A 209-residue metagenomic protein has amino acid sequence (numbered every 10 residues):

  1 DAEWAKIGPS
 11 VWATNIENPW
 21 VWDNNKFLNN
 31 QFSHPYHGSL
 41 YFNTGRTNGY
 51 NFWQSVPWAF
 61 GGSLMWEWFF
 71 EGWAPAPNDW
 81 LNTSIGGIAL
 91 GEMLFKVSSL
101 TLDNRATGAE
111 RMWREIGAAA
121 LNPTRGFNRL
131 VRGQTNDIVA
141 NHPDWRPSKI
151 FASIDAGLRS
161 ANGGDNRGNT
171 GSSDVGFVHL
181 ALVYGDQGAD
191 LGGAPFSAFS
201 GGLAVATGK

Functional and structural regions predicted by a protein language model:
A2-D23: Extracytosolic (periplasmic/ER-lumenal) interhelical loops and adjacent juxtamembrane/interface segments of multi-pass
N18-Y36: Interfacial helix-start motif at the membrane-water boundary
L28-N29, N43-W53, W68-P77: Extended, hydrophobic alpha-helical membrane-active domains that insert into or remodel lipid bilayers
Y36-H37, T44-W53, V183-D190: Short, solvent-exposed loop/edge-beta patches enriched in aromatic
H37-G38, F70-S99, G117, L121 (+1 more regions): Alpha-helical transmembrane segments that form the membrane-embedded catalytic/substrate-binding core of multi-pass
N51-G72, S84-I88: Small-polar-interrupted transmembrane alpha-helices in polytopic inner-membrane proteins
S98-D144, D165-N169, G202-K209: Outer-membrane pore/translocation modules
N136-K209: Transmembrane beta-barrel domains of bacterial outer-membrane proteins
